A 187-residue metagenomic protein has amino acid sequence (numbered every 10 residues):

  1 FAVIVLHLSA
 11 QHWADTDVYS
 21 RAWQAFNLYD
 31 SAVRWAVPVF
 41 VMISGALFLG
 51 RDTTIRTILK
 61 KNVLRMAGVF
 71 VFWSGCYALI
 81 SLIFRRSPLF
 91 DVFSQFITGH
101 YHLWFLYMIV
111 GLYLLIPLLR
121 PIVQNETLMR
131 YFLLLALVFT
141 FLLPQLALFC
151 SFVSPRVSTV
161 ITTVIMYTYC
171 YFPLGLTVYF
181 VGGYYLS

Functional and structural regions predicted by a protein language model:
F1-G50, M66-G75, Y101: Functionally critical transmembrane alpha-helices in membrane proteins and complexes, commonly lining
S9-Y19, R85-S87, C150-V157, Y184: Peri-membrane helix termini and adjoining interfacial loops of integral membrane proteins
S20, T54, S87-D91: Coil-to-alpha-helix initiation sites in intrinsically disordered, low-complexity, charged segments
R21-F26, S158-T168: Membrane-interface segments at the starts/ends of alpha-helical transmembrane spans
L49, Y77-F152, T163-L186: Hydrophobic alpha-helical segments with transmembrane-like composition
I55-K60: Interfacial helix-loop-helix linkers and transmembrane-helix boundary segments in multi-pass membrane proteins
V63: Active-site helix-to-loop segments that bind/position phosphate- or nucleotide-bearing substrates and donors across
